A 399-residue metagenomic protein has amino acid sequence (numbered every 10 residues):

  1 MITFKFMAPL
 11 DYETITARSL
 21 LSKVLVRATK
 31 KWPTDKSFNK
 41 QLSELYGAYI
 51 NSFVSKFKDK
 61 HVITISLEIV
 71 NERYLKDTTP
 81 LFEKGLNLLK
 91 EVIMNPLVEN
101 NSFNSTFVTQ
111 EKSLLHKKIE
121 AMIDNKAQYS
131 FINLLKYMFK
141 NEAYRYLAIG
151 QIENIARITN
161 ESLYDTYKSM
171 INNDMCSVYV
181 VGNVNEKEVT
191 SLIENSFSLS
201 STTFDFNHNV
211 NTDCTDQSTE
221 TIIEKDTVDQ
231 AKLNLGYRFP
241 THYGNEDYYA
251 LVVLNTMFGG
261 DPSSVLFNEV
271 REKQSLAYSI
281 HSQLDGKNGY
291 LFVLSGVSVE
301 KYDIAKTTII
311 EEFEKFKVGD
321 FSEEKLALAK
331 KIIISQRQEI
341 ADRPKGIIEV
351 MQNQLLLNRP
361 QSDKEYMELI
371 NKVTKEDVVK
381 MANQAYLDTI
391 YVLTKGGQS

Functional and structural regions predicted by a protein language model:
M1-A17, K168, M175-S177, T202-S264: His/Glu-based metal-binding/catalytic segments typifying zinc-dependent metallopeptidases
M1-A8, T16-R18, D35-E91, Q128-G150 (+6 more regions): M16 family metallopeptidases and their MPP-like homologs
S19-R27: Active-site SXXK
N39, N95-I119, N207-T215, E311 (+1 more regions): Acidic/histidine-enriched alpha-helical segments
L67, L75-D124: Hydrophobic alpha-helical hairpins/lids featuring a short glycine-rich hinge
G85, T166, V189-L192, L266 (+1 more regions): Hydrophobic side chains in well-ordered alpha-helices
N160-S196: Non-catalytic, conformational "gating/processing" segments within enzyme and secreted inhibitor domains
N185-I223, L387-S399: Proteolytic maturation boundary segments
